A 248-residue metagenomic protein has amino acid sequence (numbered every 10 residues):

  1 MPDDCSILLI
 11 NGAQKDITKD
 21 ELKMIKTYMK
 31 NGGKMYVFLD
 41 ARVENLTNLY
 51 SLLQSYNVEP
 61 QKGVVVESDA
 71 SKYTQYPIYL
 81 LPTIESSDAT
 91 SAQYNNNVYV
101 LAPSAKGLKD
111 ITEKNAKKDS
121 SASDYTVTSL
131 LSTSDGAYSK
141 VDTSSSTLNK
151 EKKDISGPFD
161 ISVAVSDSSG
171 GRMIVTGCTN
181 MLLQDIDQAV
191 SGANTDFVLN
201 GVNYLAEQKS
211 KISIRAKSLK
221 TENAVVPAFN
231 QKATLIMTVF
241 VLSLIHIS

Functional and structural regions predicted by a protein language model:
M1-S210: Acidic, S/T/G-rich, low-cysteine, solvent-exposed domains in lumenal/extracellular/periplasmic regions of secretory
S213-M237: Short, aromatic-rich amphipathic segments at membrane interfaces that lie adjacent to a transmembrane helix or signal
F240-V241: C-terminal target-recognition/interaction regions appended to catalytic cores
I245-I247: Conserved small/polar residues in nucleotide/adenosyl-binding loops
